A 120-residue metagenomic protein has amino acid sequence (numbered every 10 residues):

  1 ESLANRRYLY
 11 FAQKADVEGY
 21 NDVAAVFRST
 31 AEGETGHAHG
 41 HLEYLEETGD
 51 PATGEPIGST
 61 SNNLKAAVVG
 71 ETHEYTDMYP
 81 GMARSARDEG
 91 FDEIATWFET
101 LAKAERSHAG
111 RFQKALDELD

Functional and structural regions predicted by a protein language model:
S2-D120: Non-heme di-metal
